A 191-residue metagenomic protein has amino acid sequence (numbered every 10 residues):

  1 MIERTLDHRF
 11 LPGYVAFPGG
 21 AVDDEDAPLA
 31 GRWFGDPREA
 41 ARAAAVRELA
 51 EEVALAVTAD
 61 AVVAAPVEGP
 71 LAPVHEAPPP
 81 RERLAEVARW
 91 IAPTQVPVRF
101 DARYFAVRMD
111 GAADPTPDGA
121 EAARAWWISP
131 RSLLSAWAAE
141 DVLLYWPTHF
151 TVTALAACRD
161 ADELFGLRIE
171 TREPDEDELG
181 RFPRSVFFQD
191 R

Functional and structural regions predicted by a protein language model:
M1-A72, R131-S135, A139-L143: Conserved Nudix-box catalytic region and its N-terminal flanking loop in Nudix hydrolases and closely related
V15, D24, P28, P66-R191: Nudix hydrolase/Nudix homology domain
